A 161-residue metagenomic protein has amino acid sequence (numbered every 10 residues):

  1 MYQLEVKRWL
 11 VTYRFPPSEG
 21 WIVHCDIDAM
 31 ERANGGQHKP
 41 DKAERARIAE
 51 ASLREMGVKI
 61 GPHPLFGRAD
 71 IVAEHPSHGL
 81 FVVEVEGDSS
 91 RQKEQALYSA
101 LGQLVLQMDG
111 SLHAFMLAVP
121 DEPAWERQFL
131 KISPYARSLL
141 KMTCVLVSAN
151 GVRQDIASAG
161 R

Functional and structural regions predicted by a protein language model:
M1-Y13, H24-G35: A short, highly charged nucleic-acid-interacting micro-segment common to nuclease and nuclease-linked defense proteins
W21-V82, K93-A96: Active-site metal-binding core of divalent-cation-utilizing nuclease and nuclease-like domains
G67, A100, Q128-F129: Amphipathic coiled-coil/heptad-repeat helices and related helical stalk/stem segments that mediate oligomerization
F81, V85-S111: Mg2+/Mn2+-dependent nuclease catalytic core
E86-S89, D121, G160: A short beta-strand motif that forms part of the nucleic acid-binding face of small beta-barrel RNA-binding folds
M108-G151: Nucleic-acid nuclease catalytic cores
Q154-R161: Short, surface-exposed amphipathic charged segments that create phosphate/polyanion-binding patches used for binding
